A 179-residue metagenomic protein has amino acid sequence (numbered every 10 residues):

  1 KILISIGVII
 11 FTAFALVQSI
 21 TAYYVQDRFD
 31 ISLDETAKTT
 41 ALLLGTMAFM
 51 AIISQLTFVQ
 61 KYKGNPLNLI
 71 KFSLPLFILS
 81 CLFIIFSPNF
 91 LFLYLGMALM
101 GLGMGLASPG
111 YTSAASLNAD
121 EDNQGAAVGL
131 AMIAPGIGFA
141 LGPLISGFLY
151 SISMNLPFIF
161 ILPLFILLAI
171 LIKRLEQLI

Functional and structural regions predicted by a protein language model:
K1-V17, A98: Pair of pore-lining "gating" transmembrane helices in MFS-fold secondary transporters
S19-T39: Short amphipathic helix-loop junctions that connect adjacent transmembrane helices in Major Facilitator Superfamily/SLC
I53-P66, Y150: Helix-to-loop junctions at the C-terminal end of transmembrane segments in multipass secondary transporters
N68-F83: Structural signature of the two symmetry-related core transmembrane helices
I85-G96: Helix-loop junctions at membrane interfaces in 12-TM secondary transporters
L106-A119: Intracellular juxtamembrane helix-capping segments at the cytosolic ends of symmetry-related transmembrane helices
E121-S151: A late C-terminal transmembrane helix in Major Facilitator Superfamily
P157-K173: Symmetry-related core transmembrane helices of the 12-TM Major Facilitator Superfamily/SLC fold
